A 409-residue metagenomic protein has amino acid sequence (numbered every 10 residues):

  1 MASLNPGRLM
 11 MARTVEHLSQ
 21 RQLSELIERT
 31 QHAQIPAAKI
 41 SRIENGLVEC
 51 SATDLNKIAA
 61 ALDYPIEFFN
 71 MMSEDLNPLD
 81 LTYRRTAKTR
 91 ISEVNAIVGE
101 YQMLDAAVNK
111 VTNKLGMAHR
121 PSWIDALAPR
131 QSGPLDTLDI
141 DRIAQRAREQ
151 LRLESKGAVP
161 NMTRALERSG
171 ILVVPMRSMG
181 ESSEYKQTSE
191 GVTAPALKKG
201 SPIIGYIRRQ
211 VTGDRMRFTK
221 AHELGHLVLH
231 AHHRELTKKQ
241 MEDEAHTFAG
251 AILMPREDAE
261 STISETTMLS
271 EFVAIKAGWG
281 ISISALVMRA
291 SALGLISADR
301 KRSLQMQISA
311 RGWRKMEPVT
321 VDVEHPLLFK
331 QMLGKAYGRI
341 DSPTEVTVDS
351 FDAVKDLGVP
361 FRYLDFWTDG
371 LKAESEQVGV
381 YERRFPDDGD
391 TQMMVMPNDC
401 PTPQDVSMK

Functional and structural regions predicted by a protein language model:
M1-K409: Active-site hotspot residues in diverse enzymes, especially metal/ion-binding acidic/histidine motifs
